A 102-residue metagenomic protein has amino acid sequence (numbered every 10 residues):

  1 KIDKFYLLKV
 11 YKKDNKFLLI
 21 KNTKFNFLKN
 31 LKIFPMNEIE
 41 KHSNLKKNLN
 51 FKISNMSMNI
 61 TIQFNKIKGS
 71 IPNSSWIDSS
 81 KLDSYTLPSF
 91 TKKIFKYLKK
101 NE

Functional and structural regions predicted by a protein language model:
K1-E102: Intrinsically disordered, low-complexity, charged terminal extensions of DNA damage-control enzymes
